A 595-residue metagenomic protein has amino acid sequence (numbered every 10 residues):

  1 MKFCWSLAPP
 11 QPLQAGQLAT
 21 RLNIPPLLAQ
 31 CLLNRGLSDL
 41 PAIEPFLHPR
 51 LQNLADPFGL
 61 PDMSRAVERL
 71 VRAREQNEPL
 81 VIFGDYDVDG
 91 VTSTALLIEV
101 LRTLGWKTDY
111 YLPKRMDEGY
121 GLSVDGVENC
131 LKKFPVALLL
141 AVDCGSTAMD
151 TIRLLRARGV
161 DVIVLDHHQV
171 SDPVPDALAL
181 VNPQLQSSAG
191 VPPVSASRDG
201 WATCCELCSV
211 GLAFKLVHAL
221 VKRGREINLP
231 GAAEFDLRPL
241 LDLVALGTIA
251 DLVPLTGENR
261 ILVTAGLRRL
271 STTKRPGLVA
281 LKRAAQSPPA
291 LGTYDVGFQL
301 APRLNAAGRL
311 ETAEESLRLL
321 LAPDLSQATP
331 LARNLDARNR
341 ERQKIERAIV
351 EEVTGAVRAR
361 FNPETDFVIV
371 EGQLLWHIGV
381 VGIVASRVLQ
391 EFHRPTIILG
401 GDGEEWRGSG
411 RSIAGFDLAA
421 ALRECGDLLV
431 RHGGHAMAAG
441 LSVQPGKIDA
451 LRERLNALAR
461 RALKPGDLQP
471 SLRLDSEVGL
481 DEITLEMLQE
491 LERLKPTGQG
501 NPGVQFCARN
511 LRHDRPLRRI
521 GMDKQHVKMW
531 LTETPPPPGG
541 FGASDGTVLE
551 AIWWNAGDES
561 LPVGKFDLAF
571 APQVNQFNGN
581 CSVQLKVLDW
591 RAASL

Functional and structural regions predicted by a protein language model:
M1-Q76, Q299-A337: Cofactor-/ligand-binding subdomain signature composed of acidic, glycine-rich, tryptophan-containing flexible loops
L32, D85-D87, L140, D166 (+7 more regions): Divalent metal-coordination and catalytic microenvironments
P61-P175, L180-Q186, K344, A348 (+2 more regions): N-terminal small/polar loop signature for handling phosphorylated ligands or for N-terminal nucleophile
P79-V81, I369, P395-I397: Conserved beta-strand elements of the Class I
L97, R102, K107-T108, G257-P302 (+4 more regions): Acidic, two-metal ion nucleic-acid-processing modules in DNA metabolism proteins
K133-L138, C144-A307, A313-L319, D336: Functional cores that coordinate and move charged inorganic groups
A359-S386: Flexible, glycine/threonine-enriched loop-and-boundary segments that flank and lead into catalytic domains of large
H393-E404: Glycine-rich phosphate/pyrophosphate-binding loops and their adjacent beta-strand/loop elements at enzyme active sites
